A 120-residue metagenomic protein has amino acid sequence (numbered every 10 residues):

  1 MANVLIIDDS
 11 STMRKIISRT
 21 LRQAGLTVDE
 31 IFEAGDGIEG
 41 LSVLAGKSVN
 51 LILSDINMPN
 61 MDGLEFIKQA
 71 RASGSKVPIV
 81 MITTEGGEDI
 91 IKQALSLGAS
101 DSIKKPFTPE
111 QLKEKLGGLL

Functional and structural regions predicted by a protein language model:
S11-F32: Two-component/phosphorelay signaling modules centered on CheY-like receiver
E33-S42, G63: Helix N-cap/capping motif at the beta->alpha junctions
S42, L64-S75: Short amphipathic alpha-helix used as the core "switch/output" element in two-component signaling
K47-L53: Active-site beta3 strand of CheY-like receiver
M58: Receiver (REC) domain active-site loop signature in two-component systems and cognate sites in sensor histidine kinases
F107-L116: C-terminal output helix
